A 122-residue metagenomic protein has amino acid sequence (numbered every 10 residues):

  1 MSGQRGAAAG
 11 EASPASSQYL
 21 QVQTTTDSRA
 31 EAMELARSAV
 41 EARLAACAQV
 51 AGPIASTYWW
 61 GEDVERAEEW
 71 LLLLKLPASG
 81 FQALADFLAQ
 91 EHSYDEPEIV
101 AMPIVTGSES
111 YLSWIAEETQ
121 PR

Functional and structural regions predicted by a protein language model:
M1-R122: Positively charged, small/polar-rich N-terminal and surface patches that mediate targeting and assembly and bind
